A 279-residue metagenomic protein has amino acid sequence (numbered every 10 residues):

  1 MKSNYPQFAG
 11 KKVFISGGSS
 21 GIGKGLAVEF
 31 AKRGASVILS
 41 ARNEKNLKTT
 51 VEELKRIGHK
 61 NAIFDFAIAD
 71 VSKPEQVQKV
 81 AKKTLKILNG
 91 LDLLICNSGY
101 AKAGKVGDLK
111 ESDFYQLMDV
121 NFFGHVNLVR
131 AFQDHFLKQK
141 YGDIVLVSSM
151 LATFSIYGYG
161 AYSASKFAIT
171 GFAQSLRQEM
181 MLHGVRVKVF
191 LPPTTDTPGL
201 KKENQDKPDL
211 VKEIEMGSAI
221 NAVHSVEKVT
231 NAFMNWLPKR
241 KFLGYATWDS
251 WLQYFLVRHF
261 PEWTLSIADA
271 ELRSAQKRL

Functional and structural regions predicted by a protein language model:
G17-G21: Conserved glycine-rich cofactor-binding loop
R33-T50: Conserved glycine-rich Rossmann-like NAD(P)H-binding loop of the short-chain dehydrogenase/reductase
K45, I68-K79, E111: The beta1-alpha1 cofactor-binding region of Rossmann-like NAD(H)/NADP(H)-dependent oxidoreductases
K105-V106, K110-Y115: Substrate-binding pocket helix/loop in short-chain dehydrogenase/reductase
V129, S165: Active-site helix of classical SDR
S149: Residue(s) in the substrate-gating loop at a strand-loop-helix junction that position the organic substrate next
L182-W248: SDR active-site lid
